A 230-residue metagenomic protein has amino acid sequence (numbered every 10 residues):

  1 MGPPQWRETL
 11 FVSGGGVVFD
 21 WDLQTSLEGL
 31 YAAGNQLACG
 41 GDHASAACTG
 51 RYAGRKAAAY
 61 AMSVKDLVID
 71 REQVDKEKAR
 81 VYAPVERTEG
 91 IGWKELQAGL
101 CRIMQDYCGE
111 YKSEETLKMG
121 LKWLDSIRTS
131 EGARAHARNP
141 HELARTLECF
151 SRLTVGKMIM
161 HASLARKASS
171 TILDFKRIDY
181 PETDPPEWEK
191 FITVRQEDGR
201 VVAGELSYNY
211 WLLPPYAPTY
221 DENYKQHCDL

Functional and structural regions predicted by a protein language model:
M1-V17: Dinucleotide-binding/catalytic capping subdomain of oxidoreductase cores
V12, V17-A32, Q36-L230: Glycine- and aromatic-enriched mobile tails/lids
